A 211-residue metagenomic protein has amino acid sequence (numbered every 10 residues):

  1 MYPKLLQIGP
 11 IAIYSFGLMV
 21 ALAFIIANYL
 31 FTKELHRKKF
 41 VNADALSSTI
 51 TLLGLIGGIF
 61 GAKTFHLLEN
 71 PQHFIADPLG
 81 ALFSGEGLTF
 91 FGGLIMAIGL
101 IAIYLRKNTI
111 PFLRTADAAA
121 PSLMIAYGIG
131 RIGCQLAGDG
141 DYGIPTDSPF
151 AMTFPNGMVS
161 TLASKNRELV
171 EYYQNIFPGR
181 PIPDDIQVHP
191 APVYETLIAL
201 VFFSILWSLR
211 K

Functional and structural regions predicted by a protein language model:
M1-K211: A feature for loop-to-transmembrane-helix boundaries and adjacent hydrophobic helices in multi-pass integral membrane
